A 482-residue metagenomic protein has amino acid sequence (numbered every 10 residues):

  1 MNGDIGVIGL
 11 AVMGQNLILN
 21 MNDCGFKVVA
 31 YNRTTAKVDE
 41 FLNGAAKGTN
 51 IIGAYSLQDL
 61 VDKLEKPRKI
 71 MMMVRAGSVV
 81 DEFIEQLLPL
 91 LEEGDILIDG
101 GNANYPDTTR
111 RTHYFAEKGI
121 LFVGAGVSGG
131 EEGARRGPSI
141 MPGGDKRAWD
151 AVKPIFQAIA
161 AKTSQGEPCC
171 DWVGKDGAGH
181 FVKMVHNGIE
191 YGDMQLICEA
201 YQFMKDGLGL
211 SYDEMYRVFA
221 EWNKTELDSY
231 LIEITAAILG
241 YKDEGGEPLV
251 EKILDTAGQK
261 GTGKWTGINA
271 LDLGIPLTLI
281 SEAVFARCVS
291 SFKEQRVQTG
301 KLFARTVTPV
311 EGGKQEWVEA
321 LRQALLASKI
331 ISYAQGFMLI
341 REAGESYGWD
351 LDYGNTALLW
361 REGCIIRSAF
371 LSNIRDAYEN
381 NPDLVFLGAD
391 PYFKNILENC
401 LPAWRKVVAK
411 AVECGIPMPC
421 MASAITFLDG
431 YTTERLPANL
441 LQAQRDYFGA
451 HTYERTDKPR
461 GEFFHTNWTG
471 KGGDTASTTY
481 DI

Functional and structural regions predicted by a protein language model:
M1-R68, L91-G94, G130-R135: NAD(P)+-binding Rossmann beta1-loop-alpha1 motif at the extreme N-terminus of oxidoreductases
I5, D62, V80-I84, I98 (+4 more regions): Rossmann-fold dinucleotide-binding core
L19, D23-F26, N43-K47, D62 (+20 more regions): Generic secondary-structure signature for well-ordered alpha-helical cores
I52-D59, A76-I84: Glycine-rich, highly charged phosphate/nucleotide-binding loops
H180, K205, L210, R217 (+2 more regions): Interdomain hinge/lid region at the active-site interface of Rossmann-like NAD(P)-dependent oxidoreductases
E221, G344-Y378: Small-residue-rich helix-loop
E398, A403-I482: C-terminal amphipathic alpha-helical interaction region
